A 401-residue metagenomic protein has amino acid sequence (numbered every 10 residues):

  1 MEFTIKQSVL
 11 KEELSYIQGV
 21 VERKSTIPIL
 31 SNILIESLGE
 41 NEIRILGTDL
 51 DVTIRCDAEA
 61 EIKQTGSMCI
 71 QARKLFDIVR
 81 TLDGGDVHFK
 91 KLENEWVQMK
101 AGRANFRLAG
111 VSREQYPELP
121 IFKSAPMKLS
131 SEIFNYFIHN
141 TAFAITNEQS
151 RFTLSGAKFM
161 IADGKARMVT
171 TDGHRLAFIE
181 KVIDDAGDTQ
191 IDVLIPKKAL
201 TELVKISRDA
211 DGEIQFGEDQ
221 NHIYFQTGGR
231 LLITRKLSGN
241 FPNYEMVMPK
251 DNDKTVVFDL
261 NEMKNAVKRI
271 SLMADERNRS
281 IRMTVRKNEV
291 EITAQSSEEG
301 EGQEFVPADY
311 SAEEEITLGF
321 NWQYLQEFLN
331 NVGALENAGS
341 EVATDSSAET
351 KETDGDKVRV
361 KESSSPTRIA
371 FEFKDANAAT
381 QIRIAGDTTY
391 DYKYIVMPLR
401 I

Functional and structural regions predicted by a protein language model:
M1-I401: Structural preference for solvent-exposed beta-strand-turn elements and adjacent flexible terminal/loop segments within
